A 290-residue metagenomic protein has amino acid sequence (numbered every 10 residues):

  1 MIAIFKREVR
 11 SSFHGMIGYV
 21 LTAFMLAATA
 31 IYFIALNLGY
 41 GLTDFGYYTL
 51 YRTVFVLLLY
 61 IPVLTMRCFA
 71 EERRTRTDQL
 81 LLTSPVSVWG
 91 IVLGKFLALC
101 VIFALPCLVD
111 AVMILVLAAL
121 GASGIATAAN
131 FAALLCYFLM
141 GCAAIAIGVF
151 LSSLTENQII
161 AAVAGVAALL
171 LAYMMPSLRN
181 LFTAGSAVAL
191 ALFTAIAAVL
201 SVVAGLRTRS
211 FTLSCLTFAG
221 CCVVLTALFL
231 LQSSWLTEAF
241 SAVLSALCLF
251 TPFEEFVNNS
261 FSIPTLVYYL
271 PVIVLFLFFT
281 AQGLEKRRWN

Functional and structural regions predicted by a protein language model:
M1-E71, F96, V112, A204-S214 (+3 more regions): Hydrophobic alpha-helical transmembrane segments
I2-K6, W89, L93-L97, T127-F131: Alpha-helical membrane-protein architecture signal
F13, P85, L154-T155, S260: Helix-loop interface residues and adjacent transmembrane-helix termini in multi-pass membrane transporters, primarily
Y19, W89, Q158-I159, P264: Residues that define the loop-to-transmembrane-helix transition and helix capping in multi-pass membrane transporters
T29-L36, Y40-V56, A98-G165, Y173-A184: Secretory targeting signals
Y51-F55, A133-M140, S186-A197, S214-F218 (+1 more regions): Alpha-helical transmembrane segments of polytopic membrane proteins
C68-C100: Helix-loop-helix units of permease transmembrane domains in multi-pass membrane transporters, especially ABC
Q158-F256: Transmembrane helix segments
